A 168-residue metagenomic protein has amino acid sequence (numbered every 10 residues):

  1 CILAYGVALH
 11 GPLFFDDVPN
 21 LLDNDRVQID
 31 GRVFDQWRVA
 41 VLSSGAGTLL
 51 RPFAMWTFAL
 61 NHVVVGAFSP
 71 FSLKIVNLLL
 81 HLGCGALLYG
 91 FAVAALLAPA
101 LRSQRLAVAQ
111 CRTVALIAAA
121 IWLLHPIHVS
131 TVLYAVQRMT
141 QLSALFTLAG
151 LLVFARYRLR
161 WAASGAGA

Functional and structural regions predicted by a protein language model:
C1-A168: Polytopic membrane enzymes that build or remodel cell-surface glycoconjugates and lipids
